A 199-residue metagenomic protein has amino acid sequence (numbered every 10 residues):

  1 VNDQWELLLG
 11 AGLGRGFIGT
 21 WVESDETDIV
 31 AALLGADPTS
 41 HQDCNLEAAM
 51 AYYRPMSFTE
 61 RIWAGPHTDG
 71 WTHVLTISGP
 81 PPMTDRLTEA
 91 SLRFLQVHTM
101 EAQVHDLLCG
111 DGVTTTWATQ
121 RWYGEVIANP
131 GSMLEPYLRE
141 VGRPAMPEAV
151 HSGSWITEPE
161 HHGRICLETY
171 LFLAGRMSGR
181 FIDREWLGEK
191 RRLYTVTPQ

Functional and structural regions predicted by a protein language model:
N2-Y137: Hydrophobic alpha-helical segments that drive targeting, anchoring, or assembly
Q4, G110-Q199: Long, compositionally biased intrinsically disordered terminal regions
